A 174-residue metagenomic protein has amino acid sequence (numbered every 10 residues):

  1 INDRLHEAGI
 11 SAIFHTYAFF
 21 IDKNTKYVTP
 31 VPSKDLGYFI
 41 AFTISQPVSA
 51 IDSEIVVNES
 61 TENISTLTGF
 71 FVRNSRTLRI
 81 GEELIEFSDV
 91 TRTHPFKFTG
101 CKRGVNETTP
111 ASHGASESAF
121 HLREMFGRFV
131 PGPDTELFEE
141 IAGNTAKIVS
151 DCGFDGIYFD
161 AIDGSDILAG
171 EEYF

Functional and structural regions predicted by a protein language model:
I1-F14, G170-F174: Aromatic-lined substrate-binding rim segments of carbohydrate-active enzymes
I1-R4, A8, T25-S49, S118-P131: Aromatic- and acidic-residue-enriched carbohydrate-binding clefts of CAZyme catalytic domains
G9, K97, C152-D155: Short loop/turn motifs at secondary-structure junctions
A12-T16, I157-F159: Hydrophobic faces of well-ordered beta-strands that scaffold small-molecule active sites in alpha/beta enzyme cores
A18, K23-R103, E107-A111: Autoprocessing Asn-cyclization modules and mimics
T66-F71, H121-F174: Active-site neighborhood of glycoside hydrolase catalytic domains
E83, A111-L122: Surface-exposed interaction regions enriched in Ser/Thr/Asp/Glu that occur as long low-complexity tracts or repetitive
